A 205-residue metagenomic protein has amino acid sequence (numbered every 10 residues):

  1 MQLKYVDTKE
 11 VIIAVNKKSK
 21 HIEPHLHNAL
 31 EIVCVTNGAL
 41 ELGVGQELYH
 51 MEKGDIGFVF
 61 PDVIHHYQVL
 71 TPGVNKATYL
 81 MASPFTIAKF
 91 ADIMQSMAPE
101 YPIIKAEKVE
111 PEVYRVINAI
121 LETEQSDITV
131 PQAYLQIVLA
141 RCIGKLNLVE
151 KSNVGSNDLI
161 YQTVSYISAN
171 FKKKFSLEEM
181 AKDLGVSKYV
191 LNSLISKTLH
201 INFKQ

Functional and structural regions predicted by a protein language model:
M1-I56, V63, L70-T71: Generic protein-terminus/edge-of-domain signal
M1-N16, G57, P61-S126, L139-L148: A hydrophobic/aromatic-rich effector-binding and dimerization subdomain of bacterial HTH-type transcriptional regulators
L30, I167, V186: Localized chelating/binding microdomains that coordinate divalent metal ions or stabilize phosphate-bearing
V109, G155-T163, L199: N-terminal positioning helix adjacent to the helix-turn-helix/winged-helix DNA-binding module
T123-I137, V154-N157: All-alpha amphipathic helical-bundle segments outside canonical DNA-binding/catalytic cores that form hydrophobic
L146, K174-Q205: Basic/polar phosphate-binding segments, predominantly the helix-turn-helix DNA-binding elements of transcriptional
A169-K173: Short helix-capping/hinge SLiMs at alpha-helix to coil transitions
